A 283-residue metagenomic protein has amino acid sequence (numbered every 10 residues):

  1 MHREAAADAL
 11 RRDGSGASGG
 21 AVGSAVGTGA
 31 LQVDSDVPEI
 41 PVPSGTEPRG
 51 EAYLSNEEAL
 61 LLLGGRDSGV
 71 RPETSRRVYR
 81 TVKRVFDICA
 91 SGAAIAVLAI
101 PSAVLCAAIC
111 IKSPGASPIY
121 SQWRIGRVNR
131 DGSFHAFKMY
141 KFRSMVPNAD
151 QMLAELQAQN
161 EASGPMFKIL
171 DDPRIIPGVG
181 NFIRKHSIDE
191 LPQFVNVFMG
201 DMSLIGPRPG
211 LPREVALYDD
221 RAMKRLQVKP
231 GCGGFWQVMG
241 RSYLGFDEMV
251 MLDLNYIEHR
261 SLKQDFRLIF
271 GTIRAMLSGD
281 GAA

Functional and structural regions predicted by a protein language model:
M1-A96, Y256-E258, A283: N-terminal hydrophobic signal-anchor/signal peptide
E57-A59, S117-R174, G233-M251: Short, glycine-rich, amphipathic interfacial segments at transmembrane boundaries or analogous
A59-R66, L191-V197, V238-M239: Hydrophobic alpha-helical segments characteristic of transmembrane helices
R66-R76, Q157-A162, P173-I176: Short glycine/proline-rich turn/loop motifs
T74-A149, L262, L268-A283: A hydrophobic, helix-centered structural microdomain
C89, I175-V179, M251: Residue-level signal for cytosolic alpha-helical hairpin/rod architecture
A162-K229, I269-T272: A short, structured surface patch at a secondary-structure boundary
P207-T272, M276-G281: Cytosol-/stroma-facing membrane-proximal "stalk/adaptor" domains immediately downstream of transmembrane anchors
